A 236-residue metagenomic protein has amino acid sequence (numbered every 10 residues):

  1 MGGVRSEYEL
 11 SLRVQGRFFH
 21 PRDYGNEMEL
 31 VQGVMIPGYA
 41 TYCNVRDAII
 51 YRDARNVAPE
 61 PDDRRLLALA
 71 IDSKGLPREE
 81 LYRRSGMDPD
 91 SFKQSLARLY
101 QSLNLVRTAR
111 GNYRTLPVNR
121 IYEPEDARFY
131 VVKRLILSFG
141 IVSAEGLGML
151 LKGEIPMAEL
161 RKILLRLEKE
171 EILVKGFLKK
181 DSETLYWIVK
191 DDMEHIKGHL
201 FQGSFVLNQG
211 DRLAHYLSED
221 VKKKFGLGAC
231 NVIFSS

Functional and structural regions predicted by a protein language model:
M1-S91, A97-R107, L227: Phosphate-backbone binding and catalysis cores of DNA-processing enzymes
G33-R52, L96, R107-E125, L178-D192: Accessory beta->alpha helical hairpin/"wing" motif in late/C-terminal subdomains of nucleic-acid enzymes
A58-D63, P117-G140, D191-G210: Short, amphipathic alpha-helical interaction segments positioned at domain boundaries
R64-A68, R83, A158, K162-L165 (+2 more regions): Polar/charged alpha-helical tracts
G75, I141, W187: Short aromatic/basic micro-patch
D90, V106-T108, A144, K175-G176: A local structural micro-motif
T115-E183: Contiguous mid-protein beta-loop-alpha structural module that forms a pocket-lining wall or clamp of enzyme active
V174-S235: Non-catalytic regulatory appendages
